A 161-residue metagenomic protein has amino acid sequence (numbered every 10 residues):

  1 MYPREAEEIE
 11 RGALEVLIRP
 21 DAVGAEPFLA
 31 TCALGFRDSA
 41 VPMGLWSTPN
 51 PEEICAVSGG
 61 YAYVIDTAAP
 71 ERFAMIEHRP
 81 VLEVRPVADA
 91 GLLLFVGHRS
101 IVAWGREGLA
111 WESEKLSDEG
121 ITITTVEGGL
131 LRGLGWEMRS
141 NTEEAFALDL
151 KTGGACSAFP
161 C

Functional and structural regions predicted by a protein language model:
M1-A25: A structured, charge-rich N-terminal accessory region that forms the first stable segment of a protein and links
M1-A6, A33-P51, E77-G91, L116-G128: Repeated scaffold domains used in trafficking and secretory/extracellular systems, primarily beta-propellers
E7-G12, A56-V57, R139-E143: Short, solvent-exposed loop/turn segments at conserved positions within beta-propeller repeat blades
V16-R37, G59-P80, H98-D118, E143-C161: Surface-exposed loop/turn elements that mediate protein-protein interactions on large endomembrane-trafficking
T48, D66-T67, V87, E137 (+1 more regions): Acidic/polar residues at beta-strand termini and the immediately following turn/coil
I54, L92-L93, L131-G133: Hydrophobic beta-strand positions that form the internal "hydrophobic ladder" of WD40/Gbeta-like beta-propeller blades
S58, G97, G135-E137: Recurrent small/Gly-Pro-centered beta-turn motifs in extracellular repeat architectures
V126-G128, R132-R139, A158: Intrinsically disordered, low-complexity, charge-dense segments enriched in Lys/Arg and Glu/Asp interspersed
